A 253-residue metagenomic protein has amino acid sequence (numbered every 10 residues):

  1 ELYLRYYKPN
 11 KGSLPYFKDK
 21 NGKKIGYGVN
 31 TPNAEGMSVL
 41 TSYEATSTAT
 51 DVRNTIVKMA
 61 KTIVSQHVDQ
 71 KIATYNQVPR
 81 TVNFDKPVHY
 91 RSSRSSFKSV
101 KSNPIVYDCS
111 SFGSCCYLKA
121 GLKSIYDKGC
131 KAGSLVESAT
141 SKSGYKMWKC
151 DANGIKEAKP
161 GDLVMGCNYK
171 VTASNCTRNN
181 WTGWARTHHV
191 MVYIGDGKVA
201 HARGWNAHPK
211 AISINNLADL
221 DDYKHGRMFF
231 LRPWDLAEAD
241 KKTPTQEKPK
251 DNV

Functional and structural regions predicted by a protein language model:
L4-K123, K159, N168-T187, A200 (+3 more regions): N-terminal capping segments
N54-V57, Y107, L122-A211, Y223-M228: ...with weaker cross-activation on analogous glycine-rich loops/strands in unrelated enzymes
I194-G195, F229-D240: Short beta-strand-to-coil "C-cap" segments at the C-terminal boundary of structured domains/repeats, marking
K210-A218: Low-complexity, intrinsically disordered Gly/Pro/Thr-rich segments
